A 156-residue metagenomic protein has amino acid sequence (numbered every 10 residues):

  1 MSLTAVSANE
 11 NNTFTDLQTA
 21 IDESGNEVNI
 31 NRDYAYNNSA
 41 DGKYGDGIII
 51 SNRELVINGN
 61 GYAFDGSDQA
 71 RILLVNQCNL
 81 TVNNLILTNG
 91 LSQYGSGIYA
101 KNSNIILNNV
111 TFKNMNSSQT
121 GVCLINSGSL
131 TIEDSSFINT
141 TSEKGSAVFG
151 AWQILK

Functional and structural regions predicted by a protein language model:
M1-E10: Secretory targeting signatures
N9-N31, A35-Y36, D46-I49: Acidic Gly/Asp/Thr-rich repetitive segments characteristic of extracellular carbohydrate-active and adhesion proteins
N37-V56, F64-I105, S117-G128, G150: Extracellular beta-strand-rich solenoid/capping regions of secreted or surface-exposed proteins that bind or remodel
S142-K144: Conserved beta-strand/short-helix segments that make up beta-rich extracellular adhesion/recognition modules
V148-L155: Cationic, amphipathic, low-complexity alpha-helical segments enriched in hydrophobics plus arginine/proline
